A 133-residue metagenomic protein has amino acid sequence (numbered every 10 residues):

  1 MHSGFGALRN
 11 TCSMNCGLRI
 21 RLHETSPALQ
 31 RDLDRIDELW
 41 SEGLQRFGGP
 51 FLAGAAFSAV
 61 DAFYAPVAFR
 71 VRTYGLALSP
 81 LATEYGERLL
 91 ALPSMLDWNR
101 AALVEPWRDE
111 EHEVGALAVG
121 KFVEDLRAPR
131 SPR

Functional and structural regions predicted by a protein language model:
H2: Anionic-ligand binding patches
F5-S94: GST-like fold's C-terminal all-alpha helical module
N99: Segments of small-molecule ligand-sensing domains
A102-R133: Acidic/histidine-enriched, glycine/proline-rich intrinsically disordered or flexible terminal extensions
